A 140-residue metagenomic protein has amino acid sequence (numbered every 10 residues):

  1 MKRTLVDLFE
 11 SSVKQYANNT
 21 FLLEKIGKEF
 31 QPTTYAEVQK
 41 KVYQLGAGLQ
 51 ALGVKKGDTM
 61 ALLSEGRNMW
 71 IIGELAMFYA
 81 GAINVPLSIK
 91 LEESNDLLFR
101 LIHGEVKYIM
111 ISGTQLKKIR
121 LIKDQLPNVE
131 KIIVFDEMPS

Functional and structural regions predicted by a protein language model:
M1-R3: Flexible, non-catalytic linker and terminal segments flanking ANL/adenylate-forming cores
E10-T33: AMP-dependent adenylate-forming
G27, T114-S140: ANL superfamily adenylate-forming
F30-P32, E37, A47-L91: Conserved AMP-binding/adenylate-forming
V42, G46: Short amphipathic alpha-helical/adjacent loop interface patches that line ligand and macromolecule-binding sites
L63-E65, I89, I111-T114, F135-E137: Structural motif
L91-I122: Conserved ATP-dependent adenylate/AMP-binding module captured primarily in the ANL superfamily
